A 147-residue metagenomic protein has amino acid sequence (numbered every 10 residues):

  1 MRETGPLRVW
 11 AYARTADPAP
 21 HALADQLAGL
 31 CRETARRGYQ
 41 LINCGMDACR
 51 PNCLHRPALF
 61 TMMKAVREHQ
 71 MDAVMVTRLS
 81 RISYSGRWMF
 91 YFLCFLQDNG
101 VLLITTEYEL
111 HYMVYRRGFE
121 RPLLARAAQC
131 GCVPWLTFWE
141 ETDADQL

Functional and structural regions predicted by a protein language model:
M1-L147: Short, structured surface patches at the beginning of a domain
